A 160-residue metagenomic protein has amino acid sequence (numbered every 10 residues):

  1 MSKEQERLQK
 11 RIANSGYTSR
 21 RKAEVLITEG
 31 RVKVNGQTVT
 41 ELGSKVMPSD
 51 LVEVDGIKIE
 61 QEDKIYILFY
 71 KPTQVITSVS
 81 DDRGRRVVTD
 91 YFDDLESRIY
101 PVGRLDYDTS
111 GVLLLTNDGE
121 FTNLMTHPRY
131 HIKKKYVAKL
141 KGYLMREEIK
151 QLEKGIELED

Functional and structural regions predicted by a protein language model:
M1-D160: Basic, flexible Lys/Arg- and Gly-enriched helix-loop patches that mediate nucleic-acid binding at interfaces with rRNA
